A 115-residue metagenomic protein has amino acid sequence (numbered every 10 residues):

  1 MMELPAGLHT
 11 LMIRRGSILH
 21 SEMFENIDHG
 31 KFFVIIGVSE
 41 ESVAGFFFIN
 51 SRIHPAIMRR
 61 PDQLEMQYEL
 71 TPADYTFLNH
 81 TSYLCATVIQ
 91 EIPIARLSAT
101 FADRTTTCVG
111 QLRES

Functional and structural regions predicted by a protein language model:
M1-M12: Mixed-charge, Lys/Arg-rich low-complexity intrinsically disordered regions
L11, D62-L64, S98: A generic structural signal for ordered alpha-helices
R14-G16: Loop/turn positions that initiate beta-strands
E22, I27-P72: Compact nucleic-acid interaction/catalytic patches
Y68-S115: C-terminal terminal-subdomain/extension
